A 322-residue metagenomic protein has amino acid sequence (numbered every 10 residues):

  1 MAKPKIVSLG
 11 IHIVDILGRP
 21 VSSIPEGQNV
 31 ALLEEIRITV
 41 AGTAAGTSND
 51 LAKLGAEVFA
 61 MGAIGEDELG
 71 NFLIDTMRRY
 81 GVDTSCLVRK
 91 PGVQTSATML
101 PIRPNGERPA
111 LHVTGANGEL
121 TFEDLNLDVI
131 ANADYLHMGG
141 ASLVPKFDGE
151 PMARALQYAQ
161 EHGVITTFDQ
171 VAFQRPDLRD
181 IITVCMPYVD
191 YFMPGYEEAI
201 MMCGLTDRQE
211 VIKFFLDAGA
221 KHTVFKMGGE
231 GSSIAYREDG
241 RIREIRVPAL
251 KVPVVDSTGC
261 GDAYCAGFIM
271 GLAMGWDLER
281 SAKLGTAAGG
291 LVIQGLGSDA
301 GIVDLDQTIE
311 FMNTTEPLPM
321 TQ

Functional and structural regions predicted by a protein language model:
M1-V82, T321-Q322: Glycine-rich phosphate/adenosyl-contacting loop at the front of the ribokinase-like
A2-V7, Y158, R175, R208-Q322: Conserved phosphate-binding/catalytic region of the ribokinase-like
K5, T98, G163-I165, Y191 (+1 more regions): Proline-centered loop/turn at the N-terminus of a beta-strand
M61-E66, S85-Q94, F214-L216, V224-M227: Beta-strand->loop->alpha-helix junctions that form or flank phosphate-binding loops in nucleotide-handling enzymes
R89-K90, L100-K146: Conserved phosphate-binding/catalytic loop of the ribokinase/pfkB sugar-kinase fold
Y135-F214, E230-G231, R237: Conserved beta-alpha-beta core of the PfkB/ribokinase-like small-molecule kinase fold
